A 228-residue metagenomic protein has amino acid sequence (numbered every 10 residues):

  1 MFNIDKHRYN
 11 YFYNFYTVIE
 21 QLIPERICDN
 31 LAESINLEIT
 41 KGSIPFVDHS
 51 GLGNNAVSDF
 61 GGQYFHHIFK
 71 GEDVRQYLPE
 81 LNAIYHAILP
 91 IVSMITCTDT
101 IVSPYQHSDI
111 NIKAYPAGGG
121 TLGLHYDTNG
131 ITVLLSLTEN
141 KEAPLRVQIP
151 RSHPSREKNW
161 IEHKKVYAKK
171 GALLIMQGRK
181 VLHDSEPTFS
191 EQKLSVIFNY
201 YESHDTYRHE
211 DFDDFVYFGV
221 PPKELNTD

Functional and structural regions predicted by a protein language model:
F2-M94: Non-heme Fe(II)/2-oxoglutarate
Y16, H107-D109, T128-T132, H163 (+2 more regions): Extracellular structured ligand-interaction cores
G42-G51, S103-Q106, N159-I161: A short, aromatic/hydrophobic, helix- or strand-capping loop or linear motif that either lines the entrance/gate
R75-E80, T98-V102, G119-G123, L134: Short helix-to-loop capping/linker segments positioned immediately adjacent to catalytic or ligand/cofactor-binding
T96-D109, R146: A short coil-to-beta-strand element that immediately follows conserved catalytic motifs
A114-A117, Y126-E142, N199-S203: Short, conserved beta-strand element in jelly-roll/cupin
T121-S136, L145-N159: A contiguous pocket-lining binding segment that forms or flanks enzyme active sites
P144-D228: Catalytic core of Fe(II)/2-oxoglutarate
